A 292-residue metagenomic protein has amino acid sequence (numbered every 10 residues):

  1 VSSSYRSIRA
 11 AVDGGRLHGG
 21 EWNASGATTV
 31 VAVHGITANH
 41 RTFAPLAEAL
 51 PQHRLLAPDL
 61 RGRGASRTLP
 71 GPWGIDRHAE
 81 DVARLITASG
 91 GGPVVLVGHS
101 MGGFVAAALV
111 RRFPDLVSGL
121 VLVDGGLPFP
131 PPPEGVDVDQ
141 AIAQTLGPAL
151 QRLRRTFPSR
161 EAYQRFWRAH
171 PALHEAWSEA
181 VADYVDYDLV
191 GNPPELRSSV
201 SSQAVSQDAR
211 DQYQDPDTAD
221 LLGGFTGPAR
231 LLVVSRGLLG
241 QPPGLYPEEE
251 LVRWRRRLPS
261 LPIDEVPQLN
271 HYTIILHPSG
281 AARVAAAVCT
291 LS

Functional and structural regions predicted by a protein language model:
V1-V30, P51-R54, G92, Q144-L146 (+3 more regions): Alpha/beta-hydrolase fold catalytic core
H18-T68: Conserved HGGG/HGGXW glycine-rich cap/lid loop of the alpha/beta-hydrolase fold
L60-V97: Active-site loop/oxyanion-hole signature of alpha/beta-hydrolase fold enzymes
G92-V136: Conserved hydrolase catalytic core segment
V123-F157: A catalytic-pocket lid/entrance helix-loop region that shapes and gates access to the active site across common
R154-D208: Conserved alpha/beta-hydrolase catalytic His-Asp/Glu region
D188-R257: Conserved serine/cysteine hydrolase catalytic core
V266-P278: Catalytic histidine-centered segment of alpha/beta-hydrolase-like enzymes
